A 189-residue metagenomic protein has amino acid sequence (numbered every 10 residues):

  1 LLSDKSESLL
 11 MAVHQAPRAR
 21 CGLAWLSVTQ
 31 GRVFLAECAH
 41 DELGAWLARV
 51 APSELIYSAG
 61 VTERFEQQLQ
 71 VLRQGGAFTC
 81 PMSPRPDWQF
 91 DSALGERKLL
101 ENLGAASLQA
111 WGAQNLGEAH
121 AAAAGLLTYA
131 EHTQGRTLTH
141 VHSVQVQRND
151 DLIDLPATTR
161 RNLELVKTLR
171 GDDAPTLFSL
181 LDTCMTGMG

Functional and structural regions predicted by a protein language model:
L1-M188: Charged catalytic and DNA/RNA-contacting regions of genome-maintenance and nucleic-acid-processing enzymes
